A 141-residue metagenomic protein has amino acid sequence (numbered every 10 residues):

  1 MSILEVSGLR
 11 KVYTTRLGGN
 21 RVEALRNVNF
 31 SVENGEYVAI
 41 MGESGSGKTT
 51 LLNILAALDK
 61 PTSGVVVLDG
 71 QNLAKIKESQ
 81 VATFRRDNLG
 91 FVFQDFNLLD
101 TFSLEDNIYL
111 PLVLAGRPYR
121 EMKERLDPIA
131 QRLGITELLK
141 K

Functional and structural regions predicted by a protein language model:
I3, V12-N27: A short, flexible loop at the N-terminus of ABC-type nucleotide-binding domains that lies
G19-V22, L73-L89: ABC ATPase NBD coupling module
M41-E43: The feature captures the beta-strand-to-loop junction immediately N-terminal to the Walker
A56: Helix-to-loop junction immediately C-terminal to a conserved catalytic motif
V65-V67, Q71: ATP-binding/catalytic-site motifs of ATP-hydrolyzing domains
Q71-N72, R120-L138: Conserved ABC ATPase "signature" region
F102-P111: Short coil-to-helix segment of the ABC ATPase nucleotide-binding domain corresponding to the Q-loop/switch region
